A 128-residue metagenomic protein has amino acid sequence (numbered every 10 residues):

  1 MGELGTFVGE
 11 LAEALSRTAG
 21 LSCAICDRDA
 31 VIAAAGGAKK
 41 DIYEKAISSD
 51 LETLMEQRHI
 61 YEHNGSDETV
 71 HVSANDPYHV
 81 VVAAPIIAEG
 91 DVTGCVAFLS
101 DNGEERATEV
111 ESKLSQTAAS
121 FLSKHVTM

Functional and structural regions predicted by a protein language model:
M1-T18, E44-E52, Y61, C95 (+1 more regions): Juxtadomain coupling helices with adjacent low-complexity linkers
G9-N75: Structured interaction and signal-relay segments at domain junctions
A74, Y78, A107-V110: Short amphipathic alpha-helical interaction segments
N75-I87: A short beta-strand signature within small-molecule sensing/ligand-binding domains used in signal transduction
I86-V96: Short hydrophobic/glycine-rich mini-motifs in sensory/regulatory modules that couple input to downstream signaling
